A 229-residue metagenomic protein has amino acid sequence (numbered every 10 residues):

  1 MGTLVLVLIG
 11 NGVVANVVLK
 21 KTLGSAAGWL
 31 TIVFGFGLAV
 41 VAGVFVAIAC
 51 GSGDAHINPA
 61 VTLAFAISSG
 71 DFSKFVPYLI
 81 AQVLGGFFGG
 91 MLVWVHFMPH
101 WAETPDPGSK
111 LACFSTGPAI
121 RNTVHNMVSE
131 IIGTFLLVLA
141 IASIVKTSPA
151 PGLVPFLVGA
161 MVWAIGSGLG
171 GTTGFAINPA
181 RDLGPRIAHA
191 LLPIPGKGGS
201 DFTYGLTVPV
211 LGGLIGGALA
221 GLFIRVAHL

Functional and structural regions predicted by a protein language model:
M1-L229: Membrane-interface helix-loop junctions and terminal tails of multi-pass membrane proteins
